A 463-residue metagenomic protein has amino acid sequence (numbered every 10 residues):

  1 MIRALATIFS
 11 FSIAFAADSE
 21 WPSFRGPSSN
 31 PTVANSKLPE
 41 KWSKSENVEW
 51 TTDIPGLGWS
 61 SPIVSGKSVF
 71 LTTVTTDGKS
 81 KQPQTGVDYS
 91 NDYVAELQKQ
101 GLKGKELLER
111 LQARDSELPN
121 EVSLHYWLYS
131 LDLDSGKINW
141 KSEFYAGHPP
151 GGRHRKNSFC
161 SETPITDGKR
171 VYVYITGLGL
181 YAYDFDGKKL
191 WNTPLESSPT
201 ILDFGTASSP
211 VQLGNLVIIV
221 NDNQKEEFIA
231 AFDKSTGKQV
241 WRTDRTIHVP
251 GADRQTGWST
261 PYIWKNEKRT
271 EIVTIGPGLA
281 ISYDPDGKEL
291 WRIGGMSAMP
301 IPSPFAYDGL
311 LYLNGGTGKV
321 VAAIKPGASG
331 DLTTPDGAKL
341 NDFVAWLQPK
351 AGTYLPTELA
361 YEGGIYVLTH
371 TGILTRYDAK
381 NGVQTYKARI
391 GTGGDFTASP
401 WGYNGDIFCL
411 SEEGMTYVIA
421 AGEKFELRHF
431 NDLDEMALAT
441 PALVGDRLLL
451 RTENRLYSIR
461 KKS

Functional and structural regions predicted by a protein language model:
M1-S10: Sec-dependent signal peptide recognition, specifically the positively charged N-region followed immediately by
S10-A16: Hydrophobic membrane-targeting alpha-helices
A16-S463: Noncatalytic, solvent-exposed loop/strand surfaces of beta-propeller-type extracellular/periplasmic domains
